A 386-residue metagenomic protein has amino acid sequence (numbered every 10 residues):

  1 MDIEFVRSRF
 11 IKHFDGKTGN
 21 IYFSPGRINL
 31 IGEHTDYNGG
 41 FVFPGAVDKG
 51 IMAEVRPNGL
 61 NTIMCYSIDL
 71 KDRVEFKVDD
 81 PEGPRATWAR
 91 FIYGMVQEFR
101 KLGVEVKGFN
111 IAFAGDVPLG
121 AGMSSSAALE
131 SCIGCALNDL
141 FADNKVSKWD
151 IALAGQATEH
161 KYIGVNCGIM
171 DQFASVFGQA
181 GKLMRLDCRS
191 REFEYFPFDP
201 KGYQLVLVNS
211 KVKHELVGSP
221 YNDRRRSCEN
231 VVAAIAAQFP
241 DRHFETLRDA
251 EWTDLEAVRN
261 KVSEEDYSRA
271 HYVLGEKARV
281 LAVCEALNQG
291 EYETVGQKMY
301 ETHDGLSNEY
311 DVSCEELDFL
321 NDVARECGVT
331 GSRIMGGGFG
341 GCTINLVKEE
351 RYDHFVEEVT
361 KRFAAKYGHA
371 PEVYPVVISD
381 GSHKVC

Functional and structural regions predicted by a protein language model:
M1-R27, M52-R85, K182-G331, L346-C386: C-terminal nucleotide
M1-Y22, I28, G32, Y37 (+6 more regions): Gly/Ser-rich oxyanion-binding loop with an adjacent helix/lid that shapes the negatively charged ligand pocket
G39-A46, R224-R225: Short Gly/aromatic-enriched secondary-structure transition segments
P44-A46, E54-P57, G103: Short, charge-rich binding segments
I111-F113, V208-S210, T343: A structural signal for short, well-ordered beta-strand segments
A128, C342-L346: FabD-like malonyl-/acyl-CoA
F339: Glycine-rich phosphate-binding loop
